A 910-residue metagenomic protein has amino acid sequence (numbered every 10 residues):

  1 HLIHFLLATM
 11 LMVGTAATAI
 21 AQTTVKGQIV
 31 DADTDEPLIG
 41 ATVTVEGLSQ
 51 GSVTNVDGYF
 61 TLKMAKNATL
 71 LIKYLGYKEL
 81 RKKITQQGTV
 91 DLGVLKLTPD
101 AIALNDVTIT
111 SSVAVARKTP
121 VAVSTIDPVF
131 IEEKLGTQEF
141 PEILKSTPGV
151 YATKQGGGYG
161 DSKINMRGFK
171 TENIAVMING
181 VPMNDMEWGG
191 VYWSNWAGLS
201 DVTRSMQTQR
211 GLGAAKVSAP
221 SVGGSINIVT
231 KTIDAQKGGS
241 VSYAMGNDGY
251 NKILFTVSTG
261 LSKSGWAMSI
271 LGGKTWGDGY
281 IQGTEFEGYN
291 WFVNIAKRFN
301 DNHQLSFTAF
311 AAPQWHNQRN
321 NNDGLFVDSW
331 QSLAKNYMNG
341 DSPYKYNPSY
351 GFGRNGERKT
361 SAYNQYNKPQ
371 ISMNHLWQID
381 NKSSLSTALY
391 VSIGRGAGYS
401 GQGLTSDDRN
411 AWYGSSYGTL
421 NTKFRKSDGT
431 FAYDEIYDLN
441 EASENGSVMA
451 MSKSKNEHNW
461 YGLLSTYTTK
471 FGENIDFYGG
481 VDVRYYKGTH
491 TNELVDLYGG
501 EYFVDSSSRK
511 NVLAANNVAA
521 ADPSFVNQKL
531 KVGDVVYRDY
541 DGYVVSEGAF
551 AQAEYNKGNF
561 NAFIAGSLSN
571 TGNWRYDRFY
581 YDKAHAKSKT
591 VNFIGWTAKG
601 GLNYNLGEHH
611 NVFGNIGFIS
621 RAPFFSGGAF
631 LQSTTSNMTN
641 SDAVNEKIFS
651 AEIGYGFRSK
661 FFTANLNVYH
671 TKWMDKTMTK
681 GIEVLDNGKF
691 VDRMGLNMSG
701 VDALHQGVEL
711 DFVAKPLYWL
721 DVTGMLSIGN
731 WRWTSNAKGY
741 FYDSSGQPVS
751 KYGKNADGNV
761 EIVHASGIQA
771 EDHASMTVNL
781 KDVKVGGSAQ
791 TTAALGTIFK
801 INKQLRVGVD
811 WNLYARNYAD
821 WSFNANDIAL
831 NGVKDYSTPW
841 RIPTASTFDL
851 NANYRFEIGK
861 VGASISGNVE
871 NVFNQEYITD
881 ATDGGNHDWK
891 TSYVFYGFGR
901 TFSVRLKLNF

Functional and structural regions predicted by a protein language model:
V30-T34, A41-E46, L71-K78, Q87-E133 (+1 more regions): Short, acidic, small-residue-rich periplasmic hinge/interaction motif at the N-terminus of Gram-negative outer-membrane
T61, K163, P182-R210, V229: Short acidic/polar hinge/loop motifs at secondary-structure boundaries that mediate gating or recognition
G93-L95, A197-S242: A beta-strand signature from Gram-negative outer-membrane beta-barrel systems, especially the internal plug domain
G238, M245-W276, I281-R319, Q370-D380 (+1 more regions): Transmembrane beta-barrel wall of Gram-negative outer-membrane proteins
A296, Q304-N374, Y399-S452, N517-L530 (+1 more regions): Acidic/polar loop-and-plug regions of large Gram-negative outer-membrane beta-barrel proteins
F525, G572-F579, T590, N605-A651 (+6 more regions): Surface-exposed extracellular loop regions of Gram-negative outer-membrane beta-barrel proteins, predominantly
N559, H670-K672, M694-F823, K907-N909: Gram-negative outer-membrane beta-barrel transporters
L813-I828, Y854-F910: C-terminal beta-signal and adjacent terminal beta-strands/loops of Gram-negative outer-membrane beta-barrel proteins
